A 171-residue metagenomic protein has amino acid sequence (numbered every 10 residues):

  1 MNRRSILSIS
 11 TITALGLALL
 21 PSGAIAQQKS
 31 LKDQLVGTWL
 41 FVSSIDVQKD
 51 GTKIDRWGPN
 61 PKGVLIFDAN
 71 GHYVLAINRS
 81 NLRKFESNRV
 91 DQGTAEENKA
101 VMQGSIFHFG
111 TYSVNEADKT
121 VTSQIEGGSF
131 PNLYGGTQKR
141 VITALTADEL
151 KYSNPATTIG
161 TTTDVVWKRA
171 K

Functional and structural regions predicted by a protein language model:
M1-T13: Bacterial N-terminal signal peptides that target proteins for export
S10-I12, L20-K171: Lipid interaction determinants
